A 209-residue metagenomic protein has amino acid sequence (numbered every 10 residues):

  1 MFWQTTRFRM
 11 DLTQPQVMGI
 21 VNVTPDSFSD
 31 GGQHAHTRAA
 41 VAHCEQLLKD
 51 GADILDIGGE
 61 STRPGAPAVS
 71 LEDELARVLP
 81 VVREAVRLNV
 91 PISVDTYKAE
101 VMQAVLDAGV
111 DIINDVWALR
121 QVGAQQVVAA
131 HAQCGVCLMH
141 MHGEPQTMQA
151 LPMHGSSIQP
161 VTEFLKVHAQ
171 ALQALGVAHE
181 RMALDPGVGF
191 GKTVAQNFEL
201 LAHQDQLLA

Functional and structural regions predicted by a protein language model:
M1-T24, Q170, G176-A178: N-terminal amphipathic alpha-helix/helix-capping segment at the start of soluble metabolic enzymes
Q16, V86-D95, D111-I112, H179 (+1 more regions): Short beta-strand/loop segments at the ligand-binding rim of alpha/beta enzyme cores
V21, L47, G51, D95 (+5 more regions): Conserved, mostly hydrophobic/aromatic
V23-A42, P67-A68, S93, Q149-Q159: Active-site mouth loops of central-metabolism enzymes
P25, T62-G65, M102, A108 (+1 more regions): Conserved anion-binding
S27-S29, D53-V81, V188-V194: Glycine-rich, proline-tolerant flexible connector loops at the mouths of alpha/beta enzymes
S29-Q46, E72-A76, A118, V122 (+2 more regions): Glycine-rich anion/phosphate-binding loops
P67-V94, E100-Q103, A130-M141, E163 (+1 more regions): Alpha-helix-loop-beta-strand connector modules within alpha/beta enzyme cores
